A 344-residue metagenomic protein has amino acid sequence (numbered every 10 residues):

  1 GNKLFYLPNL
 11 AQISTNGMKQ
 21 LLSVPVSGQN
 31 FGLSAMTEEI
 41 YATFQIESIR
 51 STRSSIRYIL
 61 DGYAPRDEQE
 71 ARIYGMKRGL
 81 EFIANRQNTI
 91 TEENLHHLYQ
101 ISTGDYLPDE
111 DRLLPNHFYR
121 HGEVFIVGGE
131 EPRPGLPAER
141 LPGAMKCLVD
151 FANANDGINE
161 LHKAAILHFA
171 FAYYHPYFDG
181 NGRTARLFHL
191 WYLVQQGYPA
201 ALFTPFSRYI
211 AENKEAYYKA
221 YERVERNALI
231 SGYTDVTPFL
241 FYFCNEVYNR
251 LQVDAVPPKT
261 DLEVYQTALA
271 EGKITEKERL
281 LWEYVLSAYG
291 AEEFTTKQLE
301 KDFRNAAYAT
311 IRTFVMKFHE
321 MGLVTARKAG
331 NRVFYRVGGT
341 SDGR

Functional and structural regions predicted by a protein language model:
G1-R344: FIC/Doc superfamily catalytic core
